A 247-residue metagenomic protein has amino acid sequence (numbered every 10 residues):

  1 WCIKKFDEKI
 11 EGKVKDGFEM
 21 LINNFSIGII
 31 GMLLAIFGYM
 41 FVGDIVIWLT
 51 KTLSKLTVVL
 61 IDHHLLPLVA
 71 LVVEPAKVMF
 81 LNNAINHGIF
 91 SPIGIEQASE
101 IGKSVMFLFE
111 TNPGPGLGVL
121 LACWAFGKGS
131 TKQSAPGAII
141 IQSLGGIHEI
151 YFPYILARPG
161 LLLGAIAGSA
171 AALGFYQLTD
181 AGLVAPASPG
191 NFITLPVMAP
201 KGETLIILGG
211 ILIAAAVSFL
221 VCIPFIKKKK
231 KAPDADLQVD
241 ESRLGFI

Functional and structural regions predicted by a protein language model:
W1-I247: Pore-lining transmembrane helices
